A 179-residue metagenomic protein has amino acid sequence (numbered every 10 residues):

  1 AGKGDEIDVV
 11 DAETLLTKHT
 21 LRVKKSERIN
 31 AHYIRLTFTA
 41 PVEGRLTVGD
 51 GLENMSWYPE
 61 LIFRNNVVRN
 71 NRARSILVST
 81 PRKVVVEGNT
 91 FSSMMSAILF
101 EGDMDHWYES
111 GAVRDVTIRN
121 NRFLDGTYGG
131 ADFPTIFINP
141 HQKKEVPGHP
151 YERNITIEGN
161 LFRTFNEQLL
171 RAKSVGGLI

Functional and structural regions predicted by a protein language model:
A1, E27-G44: A generic structural motif
A1-I29: Ser/Thr/Gly-rich low-complexity blocks that favor extended beta-strand/coil architectures
T17-H19, I34-F38, L46-T47, G51: Beta-strand/loop-dominated core regions that host nucleotide or nucleotide-derived cofactor-binding catalytic loops
L21, S56, E60-L61, N66 (+8 more regions): Solenoid scaffold repeats with emphasis on beta-solenoid/beta-helix
V42-R74, Q142-T156, T164-Q168: Right-handed parallel beta-helix
R72-S79, M95-E101, T127-T135, T164-A172: Short glycine/acidic-rich loop motifs that flank beta-strands on beta-rich extracellular proteins
F91, Y108, V113-Q142, R153-T156: Eukaryotic tandem repeat interaction scaffolds
